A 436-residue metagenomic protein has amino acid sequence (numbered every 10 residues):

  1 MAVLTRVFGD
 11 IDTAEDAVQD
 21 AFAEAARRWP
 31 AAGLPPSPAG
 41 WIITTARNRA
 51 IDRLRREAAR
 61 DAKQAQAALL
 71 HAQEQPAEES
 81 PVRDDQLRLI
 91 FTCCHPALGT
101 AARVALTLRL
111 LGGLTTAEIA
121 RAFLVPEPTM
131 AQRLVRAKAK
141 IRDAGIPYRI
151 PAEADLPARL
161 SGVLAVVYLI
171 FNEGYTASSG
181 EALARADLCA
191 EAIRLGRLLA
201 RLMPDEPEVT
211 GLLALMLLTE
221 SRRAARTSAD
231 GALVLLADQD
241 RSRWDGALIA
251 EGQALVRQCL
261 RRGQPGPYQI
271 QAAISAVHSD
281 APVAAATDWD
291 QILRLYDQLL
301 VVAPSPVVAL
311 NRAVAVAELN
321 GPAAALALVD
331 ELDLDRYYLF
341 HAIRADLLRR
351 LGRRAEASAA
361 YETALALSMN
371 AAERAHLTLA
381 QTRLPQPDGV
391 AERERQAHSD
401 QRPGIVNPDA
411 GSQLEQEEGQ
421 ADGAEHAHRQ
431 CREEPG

Functional and structural regions predicted by a protein language model:
M1-I11, E24-R28, H95, T176-S179 (+1 more regions): Amphipathic, Lys/Arg- and hydrophobic-enriched alpha-helical face
I11-P30, P36-I43, E127-P128, L212-A214: Conserved RNAP core-binding helix
F22-A26, P36-E57, D61-A65, K138-A139: Σ70-family region 2.3-2.4 aromatic/basic alpha-helix that recognizes the −10 promoter and nucleates DNA melting
E57, Q64-T116, V125-D297: Amphipathic helix-loop-helix modules that constitute alpha-helical solenoid scaffolds
Q386-G436: Short, strongly patterned local motifs
